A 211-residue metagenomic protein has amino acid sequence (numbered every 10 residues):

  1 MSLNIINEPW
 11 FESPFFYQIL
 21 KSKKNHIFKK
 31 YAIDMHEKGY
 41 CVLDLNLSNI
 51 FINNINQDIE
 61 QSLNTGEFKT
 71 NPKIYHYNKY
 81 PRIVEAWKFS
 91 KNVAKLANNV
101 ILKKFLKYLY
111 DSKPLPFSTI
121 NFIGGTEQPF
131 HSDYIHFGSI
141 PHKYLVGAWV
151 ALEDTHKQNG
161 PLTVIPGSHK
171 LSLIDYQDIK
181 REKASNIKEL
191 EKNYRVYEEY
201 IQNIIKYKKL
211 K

Functional and structural regions predicted by a protein language model:
M1-K38, D44-S139: Non-heme Fe(II)-dependent double-stranded beta-helix
F28, A86, N99-K103, L145 (+3 more regions): A structural signal for well-ordered alpha-helical scaffolds and beta->alpha junctions
Y40-V42, G147-A151, K209: Conserved hydrophobic/aromatic beta-strand scaffold that supports enzyme active sites
L45-L47, L152-H156, G167-H169: Short loop segments at secondary-structure junctions
N121, S132-Y134, V150-D154, P166: Short, structured patches in soluble enzyme cores that scaffold and shape functional sites
I135-G138, A151-E153, I205-L210: Short helix-to-loop capping/linker segments positioned immediately adjacent to catalytic or ligand/cofactor-binding
S139-K157: Short, conserved beta-strand element in jelly-roll/cupin
K157-K211: Double-stranded beta-helix
